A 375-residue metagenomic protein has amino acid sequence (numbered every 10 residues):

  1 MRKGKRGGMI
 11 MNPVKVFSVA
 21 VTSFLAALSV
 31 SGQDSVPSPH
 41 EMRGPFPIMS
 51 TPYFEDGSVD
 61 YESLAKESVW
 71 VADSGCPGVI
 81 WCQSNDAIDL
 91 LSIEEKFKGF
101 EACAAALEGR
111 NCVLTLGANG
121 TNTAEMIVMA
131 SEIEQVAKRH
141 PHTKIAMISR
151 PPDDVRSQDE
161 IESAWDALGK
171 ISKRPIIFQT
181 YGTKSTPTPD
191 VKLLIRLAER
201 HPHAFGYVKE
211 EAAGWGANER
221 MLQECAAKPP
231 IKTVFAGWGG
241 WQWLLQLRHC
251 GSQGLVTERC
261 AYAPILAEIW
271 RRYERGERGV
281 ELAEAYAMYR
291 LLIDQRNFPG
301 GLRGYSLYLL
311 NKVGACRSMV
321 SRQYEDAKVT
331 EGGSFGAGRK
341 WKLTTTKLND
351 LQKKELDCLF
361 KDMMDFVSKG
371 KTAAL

Functional and structural regions predicted by a protein language model:
M1-I10: Short, Lys/Arg-enriched N-terminal segments with co-localized hydrophobic residues within the first ~10-30 amino acids
S18-A27: Bacterial N-terminal signal peptides
V30-D34: Boundary at the C-terminal end of the N-terminal hydrophobic targeting segment
S35-T188: Active-site beta->alpha loop and helix N-cap motifs at the rims of alpha/beta catalytic domains
E62, L245-L375: Structured C-terminal cap/extension of enzyme domains
G75, N111, E134-P141, H201 (+4 more regions): Glycine-centered loop/turn motif at secondary-structure junctions
F100, M126, A130, L194 (+3 more regions): A general structural signal for well-ordered alpha-helical segments in protein cores
A167-P175, G182-G301: Catalytic alpha/beta core domains of metabolic enzymes, predominantly
